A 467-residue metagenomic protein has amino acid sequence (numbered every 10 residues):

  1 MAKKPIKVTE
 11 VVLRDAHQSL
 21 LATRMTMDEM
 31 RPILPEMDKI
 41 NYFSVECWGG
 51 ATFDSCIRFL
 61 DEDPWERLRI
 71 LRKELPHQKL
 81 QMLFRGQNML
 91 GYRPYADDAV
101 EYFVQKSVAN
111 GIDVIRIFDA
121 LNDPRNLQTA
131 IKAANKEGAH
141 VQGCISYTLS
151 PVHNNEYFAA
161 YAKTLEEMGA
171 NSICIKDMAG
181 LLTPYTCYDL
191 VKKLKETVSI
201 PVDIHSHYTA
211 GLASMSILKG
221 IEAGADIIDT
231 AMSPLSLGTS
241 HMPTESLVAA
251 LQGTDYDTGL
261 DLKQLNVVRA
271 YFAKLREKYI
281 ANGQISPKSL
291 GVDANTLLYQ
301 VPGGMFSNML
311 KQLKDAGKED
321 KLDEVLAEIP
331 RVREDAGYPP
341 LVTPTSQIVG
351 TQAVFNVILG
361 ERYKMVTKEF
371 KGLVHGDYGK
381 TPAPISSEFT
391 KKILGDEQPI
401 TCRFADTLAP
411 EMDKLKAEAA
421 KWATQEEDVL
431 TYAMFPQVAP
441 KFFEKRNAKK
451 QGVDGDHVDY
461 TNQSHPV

Functional and structural regions predicted by a protein language model:
M1-L21, L68, K73: N-terminal amphipathic alpha-helix/helix-capping segment at the start of soluble metabolic enzymes
K7-D15, F43-C47, Q78-G86, D113-R116 (+5 more regions): Hydrophobic faces of well-ordered beta-strands that scaffold small-molecule active sites in alpha/beta enzyme cores
D38-C56, S286-T296, Q300-V467: Terminal or standalone catalytic/regulatory effector modules within metabolic enzymes and repeat proteins
G49-E166, I173, A179-P184: Active-site beta->alpha loop and helix N-cap motifs at the rims of alpha/beta catalytic domains
I117, D177, A223-H241: Glycine-rich phosphate-binding active-site loops on the catalytic face of alpha/beta enzymes
H153-L165, A210-D226: Catalytic cores of alpha/beta
S236-T258: C-terminal helical cap(s) of enzyme catalytic domains, especially alpha/beta-barrels
T258-F272: Phosphate/diphosphate-binding loops
